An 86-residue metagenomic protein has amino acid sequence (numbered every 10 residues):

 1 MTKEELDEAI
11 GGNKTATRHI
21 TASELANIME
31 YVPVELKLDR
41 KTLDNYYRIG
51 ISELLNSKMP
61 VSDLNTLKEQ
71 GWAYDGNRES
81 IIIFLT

Functional and structural regions predicted by a protein language model:
M1-R48: N-terminal leader/targeting segments
I10-G11, I49, Q70, D75: Feature targets compositionally biased, intrinsically disordered low-complexity regions with long contiguous runs
N13-K14, S52, R78: Compositionally biased, intrinsically disordered low-complexity regions
I49-S57: Cationic, hydrophobic amphipathic alpha-helical membrane-interacting segments
N56-T86: Short, compact, well-ordered microdomains
